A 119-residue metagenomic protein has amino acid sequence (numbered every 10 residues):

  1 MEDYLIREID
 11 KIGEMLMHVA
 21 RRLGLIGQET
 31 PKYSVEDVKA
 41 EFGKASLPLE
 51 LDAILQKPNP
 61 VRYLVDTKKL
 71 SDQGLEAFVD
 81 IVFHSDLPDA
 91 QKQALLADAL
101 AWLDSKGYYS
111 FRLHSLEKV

Functional and structural regions predicted by a protein language model:
M1-S71, S85, D98-W102, E117-K118: N-terminal alpha-helical interaction modules that lie
V35, L75, K92-L96: Short amphipathic alpha-helical segments that mediate assembly, nucleic-acid/protein binding, or membrane association
I81-V119: Amphipathic alpha-helical binding modules
